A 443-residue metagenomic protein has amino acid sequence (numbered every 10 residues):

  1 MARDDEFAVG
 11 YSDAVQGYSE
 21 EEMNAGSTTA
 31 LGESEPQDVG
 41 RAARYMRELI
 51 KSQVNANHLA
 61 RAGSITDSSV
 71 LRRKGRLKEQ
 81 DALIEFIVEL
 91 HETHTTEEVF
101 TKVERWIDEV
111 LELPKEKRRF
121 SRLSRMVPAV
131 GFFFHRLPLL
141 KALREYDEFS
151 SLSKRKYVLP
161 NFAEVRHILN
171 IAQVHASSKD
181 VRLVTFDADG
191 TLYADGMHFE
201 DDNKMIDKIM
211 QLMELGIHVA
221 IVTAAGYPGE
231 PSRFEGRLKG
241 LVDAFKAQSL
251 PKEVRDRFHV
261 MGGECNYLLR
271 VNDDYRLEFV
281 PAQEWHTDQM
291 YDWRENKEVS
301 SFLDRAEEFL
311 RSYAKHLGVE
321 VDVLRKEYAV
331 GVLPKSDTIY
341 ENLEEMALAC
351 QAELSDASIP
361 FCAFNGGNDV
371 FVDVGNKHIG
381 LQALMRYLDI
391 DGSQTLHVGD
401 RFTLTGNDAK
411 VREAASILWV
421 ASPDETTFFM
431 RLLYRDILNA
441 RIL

Functional and structural regions predicted by a protein language model:
A2-F186, M197, N203-K208, G236 (+2 more regions): Non-catalytic pre-domain segments flanking phosphatase-related domains
F86-K102, W106, V110, R118 (+4 more regions): Mg2+-dependent phosphoryl-transfer enzymes with acidic/Ser/Thr/Gly-rich catalytic loops
K102-V165, A244, Q248-F279, E298-A306 (+3 more regions): A metal-dependent, Asp-based hydrolase signature
H175-K246, L418-F428, L433: Active-site neighborhood of HAD-like aspartate-dependent phosphohydrolases
V184, F258-G263, H397-G399: Extended hydrophobic secondary-structure segments that form protein cores and membrane-embedded regions
D195, T223-A224, G262, F371-K377: Conserved beta-strand/loop elements of the cytosolic catalytic core of P-type E1-E2 ATPases, chiefly in the P-domain
K204-V319: Active-site phosphate-binding/coordination module
R305-L396: Conserved acidic, metal-coordinating active-site core of Asp-based, Mg2+-dependent phosphoryl-transfer enzymes
